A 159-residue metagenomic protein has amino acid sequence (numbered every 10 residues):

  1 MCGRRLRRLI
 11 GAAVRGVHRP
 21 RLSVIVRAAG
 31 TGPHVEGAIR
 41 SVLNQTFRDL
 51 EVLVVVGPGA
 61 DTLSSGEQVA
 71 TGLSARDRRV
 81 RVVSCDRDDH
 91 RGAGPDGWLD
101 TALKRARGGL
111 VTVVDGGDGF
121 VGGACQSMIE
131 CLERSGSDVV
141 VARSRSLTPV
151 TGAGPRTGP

Functional and structural regions predicted by a protein language model:
C2-P159: Nucleotide-sugar donor-binding/catalytic module of glycosyltransferases that assemble extracellular/cell-envelope
